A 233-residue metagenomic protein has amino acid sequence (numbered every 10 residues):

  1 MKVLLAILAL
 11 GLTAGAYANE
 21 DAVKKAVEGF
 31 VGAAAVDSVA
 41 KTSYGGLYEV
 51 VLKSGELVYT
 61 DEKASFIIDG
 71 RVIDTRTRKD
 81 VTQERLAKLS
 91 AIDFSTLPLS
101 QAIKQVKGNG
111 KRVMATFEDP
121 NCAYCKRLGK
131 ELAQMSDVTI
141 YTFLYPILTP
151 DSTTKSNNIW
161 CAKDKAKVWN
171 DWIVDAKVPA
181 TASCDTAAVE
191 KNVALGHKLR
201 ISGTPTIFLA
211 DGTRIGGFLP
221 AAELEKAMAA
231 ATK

Functional and structural regions predicted by a protein language model:
K2-I7, Y17-N157, D171-V174, P179-G203 (+1 more regions): Extracytoplasmic thiol/disulfide redox context detector
K53, A210-D211: Short strand-turn-strand beta-turns centered on an Asx-Gly dipeptide
I159-C161: Conserved NTP-binding/hydrolysis module of P-loop NTPases
K163-A166, N170: Conserved, helical-rich catalytic subdomain that frames metal- and/or nucleotide-binding sites in enzyme alpha/beta
G216-G217: Short, exposed beta-strand-loop hairpins at the edges of beta-sheets in extracellular/periplasmic proteins
